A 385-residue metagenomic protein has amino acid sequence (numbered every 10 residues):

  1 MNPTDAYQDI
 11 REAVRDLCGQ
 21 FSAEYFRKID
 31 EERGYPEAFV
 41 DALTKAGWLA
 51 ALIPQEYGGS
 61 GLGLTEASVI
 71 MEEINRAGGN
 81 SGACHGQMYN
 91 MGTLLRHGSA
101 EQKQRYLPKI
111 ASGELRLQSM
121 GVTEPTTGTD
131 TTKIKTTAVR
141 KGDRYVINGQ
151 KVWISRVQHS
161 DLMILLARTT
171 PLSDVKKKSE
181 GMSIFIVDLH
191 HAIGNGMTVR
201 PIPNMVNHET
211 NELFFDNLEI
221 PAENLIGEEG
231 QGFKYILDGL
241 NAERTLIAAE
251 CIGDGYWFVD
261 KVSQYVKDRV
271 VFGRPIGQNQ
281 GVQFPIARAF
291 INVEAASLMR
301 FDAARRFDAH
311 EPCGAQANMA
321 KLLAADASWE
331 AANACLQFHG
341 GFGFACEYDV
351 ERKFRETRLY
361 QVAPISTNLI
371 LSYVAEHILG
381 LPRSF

Functional and structural regions predicted by a protein language model:
M1-G82, Y89, H97-Q102, S112-G113 (+4 more regions): Alpha-helical interface subdomain recognition
L62-L64, D130-T132, R156-D161, K176-E180 (+1 more regions): Short glycine/proline-enriched turns and hinge-like loops at secondary-structure junctions
G92-H97, M120, T132, L172-S173: Flexible, glycine-rich active-site loops centered on histidine and acidic residues that chelate a metal or position
G113-V122, L166: A short, Trp-centered hydrophobic/proline-enriched beta-strand micro-motif
T126-T129, W153-R156, V175-K176, I202-E209: Short Gly/Pro-enriched turn/cap motifs at secondary-structure boundaries
K133, H190-E219: Flexible, small-/acidic-enriched active-site or ligand-binding loops
K135-T137: Short, surface-exposed charged micro-motifs
D143-R144, N148-G196: A short core secondary-structure module
